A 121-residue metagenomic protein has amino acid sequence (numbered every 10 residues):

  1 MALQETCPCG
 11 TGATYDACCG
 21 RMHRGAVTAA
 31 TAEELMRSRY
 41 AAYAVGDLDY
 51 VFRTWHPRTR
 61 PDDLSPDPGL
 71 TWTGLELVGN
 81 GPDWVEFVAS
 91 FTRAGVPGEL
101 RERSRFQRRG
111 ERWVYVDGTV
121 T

Functional and structural regions predicted by a protein language model:
A2-A13: Short Cys/His-rich zinc-binding micro-motifs
A17-C19: Cysteine-centered loop/knuckle micro-motif
M22-D63, P68: Core segments of small alpha/beta cavity-forming domains
P61, S65-D67, T73-N80: Lipid interaction determinants
L75-G79, A89, R101-F106: Hydrophobic/aromatic beta-strand elements that line small-molecule binding cavities or substrate pockets in beta-rich
P82-E86: Short, hydrophobic/aromatic-rich segments at coil-to-beta transitions
F91-E99: Short, cysteine-centered beta-strand-loop-beta hairpins and adjacent loop/turn segments enriched in charged/polar
E99-T121: Short beta-strand edge/turn micro-motifs at domain boundaries
